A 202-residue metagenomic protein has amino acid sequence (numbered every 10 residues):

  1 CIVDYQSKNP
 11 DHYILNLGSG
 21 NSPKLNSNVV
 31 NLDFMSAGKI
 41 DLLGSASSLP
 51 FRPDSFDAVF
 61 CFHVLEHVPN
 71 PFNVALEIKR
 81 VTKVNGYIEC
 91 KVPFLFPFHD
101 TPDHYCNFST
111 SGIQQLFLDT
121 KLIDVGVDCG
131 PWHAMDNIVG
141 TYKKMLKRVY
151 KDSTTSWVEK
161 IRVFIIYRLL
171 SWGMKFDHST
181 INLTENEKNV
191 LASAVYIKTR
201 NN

Functional and structural regions predicted by a protein language model:
C1-P102, S109-Q114, I197-T199: Conserved SAM-binding loop
F72-N73, E77, Y87-N201: S-adenosyl-L-methionine-dependent methyltransferase catalytic module, highlighting the catalytic core
